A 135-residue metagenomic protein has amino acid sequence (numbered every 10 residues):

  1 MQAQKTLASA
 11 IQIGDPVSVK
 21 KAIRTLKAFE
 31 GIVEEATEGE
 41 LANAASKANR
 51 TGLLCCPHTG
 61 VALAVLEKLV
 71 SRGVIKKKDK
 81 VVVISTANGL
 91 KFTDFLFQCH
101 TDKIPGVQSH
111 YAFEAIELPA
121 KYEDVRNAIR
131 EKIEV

Functional and structural regions predicted by a protein language model:
M1-C55, C99-V135: Active-site/ligand-binding loops adjacent to catalytic centers
E38-T93: Claisen-condensing/thiolase-fold acyl-transfer catalytic domains that form or cleave C-C bonds in fatty acid
F95-F97: Short amphipathic alpha-helical segments
